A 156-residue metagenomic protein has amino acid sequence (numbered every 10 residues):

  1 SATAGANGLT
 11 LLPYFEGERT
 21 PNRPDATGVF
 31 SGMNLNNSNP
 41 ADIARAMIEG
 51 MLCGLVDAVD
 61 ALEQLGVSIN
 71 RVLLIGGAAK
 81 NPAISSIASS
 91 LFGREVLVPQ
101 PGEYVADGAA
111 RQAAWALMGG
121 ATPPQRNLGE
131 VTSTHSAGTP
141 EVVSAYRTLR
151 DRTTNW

Functional and structural regions predicted by a protein language model:
S1-W156: Glycine/Thr-rich phosphate-binding loops that ligate phosphate moieties of nucleotide and other phosphorylated ligands
